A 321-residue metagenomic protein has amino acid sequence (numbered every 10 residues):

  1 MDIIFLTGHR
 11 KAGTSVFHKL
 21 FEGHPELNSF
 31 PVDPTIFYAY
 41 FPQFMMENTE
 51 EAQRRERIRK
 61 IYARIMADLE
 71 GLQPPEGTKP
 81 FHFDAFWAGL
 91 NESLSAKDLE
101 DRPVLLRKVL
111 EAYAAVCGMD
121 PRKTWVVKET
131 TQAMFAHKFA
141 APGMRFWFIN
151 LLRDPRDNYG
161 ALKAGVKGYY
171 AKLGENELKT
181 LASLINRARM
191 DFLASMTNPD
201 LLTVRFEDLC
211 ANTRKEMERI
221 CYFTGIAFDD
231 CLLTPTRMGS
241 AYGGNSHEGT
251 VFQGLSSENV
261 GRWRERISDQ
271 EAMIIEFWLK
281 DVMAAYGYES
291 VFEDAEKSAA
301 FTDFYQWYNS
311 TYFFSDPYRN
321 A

Functional and structural regions predicted by a protein language model:
M1-F5, L94, K163, L193 (+2 more regions): PAPS-dependent sulfotransferases, especially Golgi type II membrane carbohydrate sulfotransferases
F5, Y113-L233, A241-G254, F313: PAPS-dependent sulfotransferase catalytic domain
G8-H9: P-loop (Walker A) phosphate-binding loop of NTP-binding proteins
S15-L27: A conserved segment at the C-terminal end of the G1
H18, L110, A136, M217 (+1 more regions): Generic structural marker for isolated residues within well-ordered, non-membrane alpha-helices of soluble domains
N28-P31, L202: Conserved catalytic segments around the Walker B and adjacent sensor/switch elements of P-loop NTPase domains
F30-P34, D230-L232: Catalytic beta-strand/loop signature of glycosyltransferases that borders the donor
D33-V127: PAPS-dependent sulfation machinery
